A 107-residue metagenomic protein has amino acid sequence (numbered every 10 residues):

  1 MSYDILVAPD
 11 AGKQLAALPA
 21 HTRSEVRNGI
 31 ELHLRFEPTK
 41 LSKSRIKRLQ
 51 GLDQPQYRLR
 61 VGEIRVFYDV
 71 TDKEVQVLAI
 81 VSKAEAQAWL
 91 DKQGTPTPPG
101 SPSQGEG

Functional and structural regions predicted by a protein language model:
S2, P9, A16-A17, V61-R65 (+1 more regions): Enriched for short, Lys/Arg-rich terminal
Y3-D4, Q14, R48-Q50: Acidic/histidine-enriched, beta-strand-rich ligand/metal-binding domains
V7-S44: N-terminal first-folded block
A20, S24, S42, P55-Y57 (+2 more regions): Short alpha-helical segments used as structural interaction elements across diverse proteins
G29, D53, E63-I64: A general marker of short, structured functional hotspots
L32-R58, A88: A short, surface-exposed loop/turn module that caps and links secondary-structure elements
